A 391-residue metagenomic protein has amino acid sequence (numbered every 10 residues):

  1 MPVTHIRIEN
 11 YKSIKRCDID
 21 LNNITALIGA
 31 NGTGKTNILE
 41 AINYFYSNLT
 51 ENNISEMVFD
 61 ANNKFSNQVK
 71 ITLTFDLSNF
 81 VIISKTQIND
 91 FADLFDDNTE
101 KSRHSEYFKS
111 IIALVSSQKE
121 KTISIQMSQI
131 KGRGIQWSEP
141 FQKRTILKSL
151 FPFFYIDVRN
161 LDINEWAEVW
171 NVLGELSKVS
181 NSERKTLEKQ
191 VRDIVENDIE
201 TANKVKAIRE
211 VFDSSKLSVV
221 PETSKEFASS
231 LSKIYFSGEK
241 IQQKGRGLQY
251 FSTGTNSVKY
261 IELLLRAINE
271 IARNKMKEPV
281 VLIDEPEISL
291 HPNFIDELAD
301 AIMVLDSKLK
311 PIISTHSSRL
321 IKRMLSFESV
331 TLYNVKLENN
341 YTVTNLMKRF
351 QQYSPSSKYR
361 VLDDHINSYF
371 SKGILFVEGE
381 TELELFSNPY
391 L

Functional and structural regions predicted by a protein language model:
M1-S47, E51-N53, F236-N367, I374 (+1 more regions): Switch/communication elements of ASCE P-loop NTPase nucleotide-binding domains
E40-H104: Conserved P-loop NTP-binding catalytic core
E51-V58, K131-I146, G245, R319: Short alpha-helical segments and helix-capping/turn motifs at coil-helix boundaries
N67-I71, K148-F153, F327-V330: Short glycine-/polar-rich loops that comprise or flank the Walker A/P-loop and associated switch/sensor motifs
L77-V81, N160-I163, S317-L320, T381-E382: Conserved nucleotide-binding/hydrolysis micro-motifs of P-loop NTPases
K85-K185: Electropositive, glycine-dotted interaction segments that contact anionic polymers or phosphate-rich ligands
D162-V280: Extended helical coiled-coil dimerization/tether regions that scaffold and oligomerize large DNA-maintenance assemblies
K372-L391: Conserved helicase/translocase motor-coupling segment
